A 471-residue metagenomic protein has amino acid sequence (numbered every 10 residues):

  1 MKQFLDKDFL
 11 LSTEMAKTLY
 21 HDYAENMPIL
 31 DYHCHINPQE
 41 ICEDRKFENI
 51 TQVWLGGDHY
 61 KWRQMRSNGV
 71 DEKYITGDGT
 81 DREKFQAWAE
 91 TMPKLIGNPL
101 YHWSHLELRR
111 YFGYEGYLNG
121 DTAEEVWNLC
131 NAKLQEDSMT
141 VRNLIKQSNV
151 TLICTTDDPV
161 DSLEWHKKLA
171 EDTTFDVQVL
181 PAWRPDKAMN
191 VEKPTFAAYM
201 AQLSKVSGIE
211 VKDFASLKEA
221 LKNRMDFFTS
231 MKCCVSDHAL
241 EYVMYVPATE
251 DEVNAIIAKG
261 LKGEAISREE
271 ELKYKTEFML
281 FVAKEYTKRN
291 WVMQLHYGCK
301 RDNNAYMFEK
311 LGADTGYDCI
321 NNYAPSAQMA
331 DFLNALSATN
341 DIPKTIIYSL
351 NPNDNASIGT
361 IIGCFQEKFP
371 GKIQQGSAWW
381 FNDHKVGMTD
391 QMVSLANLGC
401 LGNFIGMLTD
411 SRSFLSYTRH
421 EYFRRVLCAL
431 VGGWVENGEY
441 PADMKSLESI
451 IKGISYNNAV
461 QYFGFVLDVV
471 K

Functional and structural regions predicted by a protein language model:
K2-R289, D341-P343, I347-N353, G359 (+1 more regions): Metal-cofactor-binding active-site regions of metalloenzymes
M244-K259, E277, L295, C299-S357: Catalytic core of soluble alpha/beta enzymes
V292: Residue-level detector of anion-binding/catalytic polar loops
